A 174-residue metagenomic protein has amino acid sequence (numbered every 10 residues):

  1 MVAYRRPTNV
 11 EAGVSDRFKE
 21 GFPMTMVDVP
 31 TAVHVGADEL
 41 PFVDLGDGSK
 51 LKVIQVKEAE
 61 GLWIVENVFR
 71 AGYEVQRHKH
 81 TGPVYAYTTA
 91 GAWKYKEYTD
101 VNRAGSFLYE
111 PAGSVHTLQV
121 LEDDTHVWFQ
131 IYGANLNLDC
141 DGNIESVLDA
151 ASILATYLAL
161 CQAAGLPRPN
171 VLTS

Functional and structural regions predicted by a protein language model:
V2-G61, V147-L148, L154-S174: A short, N-terminal "cap"/entry segment at the start of jelly-roll beta-barrel domains of the cupin/DSBH fold
L51-V53, I64-E66, Y85, F107-Y109 (+1 more regions): Conserved hydrophobic/aromatic beta-strand scaffold that supports enzyme active sites
E58, K96-T117: Short acidic-glycine-tyrosine-enriched beta hairpin
A59-G61, A71-G72, A92, S114-V115: Short, charged/polar surface micro-motifs in flexible loops or helix N-caps
V65-N67, V75-H80, E97-D100, L118-V120: Short histidine-centered beta-strand/loop micro-motifs that create catalytic or ligand/metal-coordination sites
A71, H80-E97: Glycine- and acidic-residue-biased ligand/ion/polar-headgroup-sensing regions
A112-C140: Ligand-binding loop in jelly-roll beta-barrel domains
D141-V147: Extended, low-polarity transmembrane helix blocks
